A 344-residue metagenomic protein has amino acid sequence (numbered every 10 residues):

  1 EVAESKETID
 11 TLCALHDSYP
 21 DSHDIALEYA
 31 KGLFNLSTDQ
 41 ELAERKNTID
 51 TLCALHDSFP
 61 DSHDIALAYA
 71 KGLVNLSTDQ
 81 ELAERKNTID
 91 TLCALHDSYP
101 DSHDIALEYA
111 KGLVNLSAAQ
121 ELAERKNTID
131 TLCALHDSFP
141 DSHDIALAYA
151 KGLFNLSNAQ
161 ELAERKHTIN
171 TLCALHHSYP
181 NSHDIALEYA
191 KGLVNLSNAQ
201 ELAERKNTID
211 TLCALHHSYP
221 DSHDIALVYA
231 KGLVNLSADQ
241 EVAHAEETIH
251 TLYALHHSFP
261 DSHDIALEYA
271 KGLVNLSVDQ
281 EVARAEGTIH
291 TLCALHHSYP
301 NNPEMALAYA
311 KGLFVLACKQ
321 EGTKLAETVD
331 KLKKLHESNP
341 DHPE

Functional and structural regions predicted by a protein language model:
E1-L307: Thr-biased low-complexity repeat/linker tracts and other Thr-enriched repetitive architectures
G287, A326-P340: TPR/TPR-like (Sel1-like) alpha-helical repeat modules
T291, C318, T323-K331: Intrinsically disordered, low-complexity regions
A310-G312: Periodic self-assembly scaffolds
